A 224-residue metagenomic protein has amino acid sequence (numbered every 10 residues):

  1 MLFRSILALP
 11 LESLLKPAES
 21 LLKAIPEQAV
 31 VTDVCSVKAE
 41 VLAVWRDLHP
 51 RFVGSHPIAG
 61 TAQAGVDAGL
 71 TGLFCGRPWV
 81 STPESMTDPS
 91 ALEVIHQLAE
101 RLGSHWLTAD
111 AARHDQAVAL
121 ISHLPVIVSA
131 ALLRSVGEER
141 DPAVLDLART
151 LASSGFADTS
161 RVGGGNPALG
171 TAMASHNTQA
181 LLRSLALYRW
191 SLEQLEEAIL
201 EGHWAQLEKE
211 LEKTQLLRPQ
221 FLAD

Functional and structural regions predicted by a protein language model:
M1-L2: Short, small-residue-biased leader/transition segments that mark boundaries at the very start of proteins
A8-P10, C35, P83, A131: Glycine-rich, N-terminal phosphate-binding loop of Rossmann-like dinucleotide-binding domains
P17-D67: Rossmann-like NAD(P)(H) cofactor-binding subdomain of soluble oxidoreductases
D67-L73, A172: Short, flexible, solvent-exposed loop/turn segments with mixed acidic/basic and small polar residues
L73-R161: Internal alpha-helical scaffold of NAD(P)-dependent oxidoreductase catalytic cores
L145-T214: Interdomain hinge/lid region at the active-site interface of Rossmann-like NAD(P)-dependent oxidoreductases
L216-D224: Long, positively charged, glycine-interspersed low-complexity recognition regions
